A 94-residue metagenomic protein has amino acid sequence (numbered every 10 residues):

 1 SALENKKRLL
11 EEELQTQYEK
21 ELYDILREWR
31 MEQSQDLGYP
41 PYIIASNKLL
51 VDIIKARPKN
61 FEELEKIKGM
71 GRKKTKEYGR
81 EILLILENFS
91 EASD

Functional and structural regions predicted by a protein language model:
S1-D94: Accessory DNA-binding and partner-docking regions appended to nucleic-acid-acting proteins, especially the terminal
